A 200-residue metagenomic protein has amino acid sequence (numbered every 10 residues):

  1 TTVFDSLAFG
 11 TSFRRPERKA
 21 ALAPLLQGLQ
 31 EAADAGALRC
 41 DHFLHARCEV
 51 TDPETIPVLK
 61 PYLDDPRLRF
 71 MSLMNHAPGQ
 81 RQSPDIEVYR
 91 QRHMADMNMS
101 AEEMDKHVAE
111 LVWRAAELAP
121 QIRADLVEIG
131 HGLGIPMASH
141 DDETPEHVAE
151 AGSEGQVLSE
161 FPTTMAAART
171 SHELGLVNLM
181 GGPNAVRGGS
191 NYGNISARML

Functional and structural regions predicted by a protein language model:
T1: Replace "His-x-His-based motif
D5-L7, M71, S159: Hydrophobic residues within beta-strands of alpha/beta enzymes
S6, T11-F13, A77, E143-T144 (+2 more regions): Conserved beta-strand edge residues that scaffold enzyme active sites
L7, A37, M104, V108 (+4 more regions): A generic structural signal for ordered alpha-helices
S12-D142: Metal-coordinating catalytic core of metallo-dependent amide/deamination hydrolases
L44, P136-L200: Active-site-adjacent C-terminal substructures of enzyme catalytic domains
